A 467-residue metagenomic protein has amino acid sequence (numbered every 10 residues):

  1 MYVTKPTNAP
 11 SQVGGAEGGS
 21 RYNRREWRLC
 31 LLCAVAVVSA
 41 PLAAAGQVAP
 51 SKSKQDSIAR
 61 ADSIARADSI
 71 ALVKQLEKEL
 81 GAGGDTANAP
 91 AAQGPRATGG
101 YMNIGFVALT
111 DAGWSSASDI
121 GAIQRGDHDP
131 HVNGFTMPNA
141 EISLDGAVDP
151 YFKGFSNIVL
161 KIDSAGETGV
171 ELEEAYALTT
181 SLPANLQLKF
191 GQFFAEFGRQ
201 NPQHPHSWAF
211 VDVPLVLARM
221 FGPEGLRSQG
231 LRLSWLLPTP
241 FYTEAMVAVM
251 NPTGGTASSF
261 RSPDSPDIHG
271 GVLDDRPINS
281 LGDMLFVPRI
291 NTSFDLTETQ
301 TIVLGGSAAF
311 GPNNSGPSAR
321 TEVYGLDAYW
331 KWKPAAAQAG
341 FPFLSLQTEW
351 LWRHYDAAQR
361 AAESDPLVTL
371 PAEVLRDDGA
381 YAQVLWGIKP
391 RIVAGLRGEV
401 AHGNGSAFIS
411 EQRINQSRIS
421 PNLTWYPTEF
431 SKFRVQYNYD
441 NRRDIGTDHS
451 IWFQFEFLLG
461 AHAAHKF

Functional and structural regions predicted by a protein language model:
Y2-K5, A44-R125, Y242, A464-F467: N-terminal periplasmic/intermembrane-space "pro-region" immediately following the signal or transit peptide
A91-T256, R261, G282-V287, N291-T299 (+3 more regions): Outer membrane beta-barrel
L109, T299-F408: Detector for outer-membrane/organellar transmembrane beta-barrel domains, recognizing the amphipathic beta-strand
D111-A117, V159-A165, F197-R199, V216 (+8 more regions): Sequence/structural signature of outer-membrane beta-barrel proteins
A117-Q124, A361-E363, R391-F430, R434-D440 (+1 more regions): Outer membrane beta-barrel transmembrane domains
I120-P130, G254-P277, D356-L375, G405-R413 (+2 more regions): Solvent-exposed loop segments that connect transmembrane elements
D129-G134, S164-L172, F221-G225, P277-G282 (+4 more regions): Replace "Gram-negative outer membrane beta-barrel proteins" with "bacterial and organellar outer membrane beta-barrel
L233, L326-A328, W425, T447-F467: Outer-membrane beta-barrel "beta-signal"
